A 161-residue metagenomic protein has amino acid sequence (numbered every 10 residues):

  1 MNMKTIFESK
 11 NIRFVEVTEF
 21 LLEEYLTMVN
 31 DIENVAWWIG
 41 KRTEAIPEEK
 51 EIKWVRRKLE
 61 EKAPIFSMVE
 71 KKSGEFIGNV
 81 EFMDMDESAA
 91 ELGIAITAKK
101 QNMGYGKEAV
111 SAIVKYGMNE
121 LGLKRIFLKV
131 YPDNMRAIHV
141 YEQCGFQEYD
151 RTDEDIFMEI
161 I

Functional and structural regions predicted by a protein language model:
M1-I52: A short, well-structured alpha-helix characteristic of acyl/acetyltransferase catalytic modules
F20, E87, M135-R136: Short alpha-helical
L21, E33, K100, G104 (+2 more regions): Conserved functional loop/turn residues at catalytic and ligand-binding sites
E24, E91, A95, R136: Amphipathic alpha-helical recognition patches that constitute DNA-binding helices
K41-G93, T97-K99, T152: Acetyl-CoA-dependent GNAT
G74, G104, N134: Conserved G/P- and acidic residue-centered "switch" motifs that form tight phosphate/ATP-binding loops in soluble
I96, N102-G117, I138-Q143: Conserved acetyl-CoA-binding loop-helix of GNAT-fold acetyltransferases
K124-I138, Q143-I161: C-terminal "cap" of GNAT-fold acetyltransferases
